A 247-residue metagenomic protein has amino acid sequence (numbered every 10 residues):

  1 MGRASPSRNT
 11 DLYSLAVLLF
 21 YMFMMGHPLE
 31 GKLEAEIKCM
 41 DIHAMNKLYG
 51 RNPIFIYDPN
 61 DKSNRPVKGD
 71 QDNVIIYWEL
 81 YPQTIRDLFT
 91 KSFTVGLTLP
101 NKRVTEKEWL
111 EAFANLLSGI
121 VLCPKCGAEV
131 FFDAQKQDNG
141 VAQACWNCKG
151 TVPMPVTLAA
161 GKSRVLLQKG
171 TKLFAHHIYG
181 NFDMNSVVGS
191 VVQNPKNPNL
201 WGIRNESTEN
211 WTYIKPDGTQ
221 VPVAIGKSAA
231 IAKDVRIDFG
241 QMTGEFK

Functional and structural regions predicted by a protein language model:
P6-Y13, L18-R86: Conserved C-lobe activation region of Hanks-type protein kinase-like domains
L80, I85-I120: Terminal C-lobe "cap" of eukaryotic-type protein kinase domains
C123-C126, A142-C148: Short cysteine-rich clusters marking metal-coordination/redox-active sites
E129-N139, T151-M154: Cys/His-rich microdomains that often coordinate metals
C145-T157: Short Cys/His-rich micro-motifs in 6-15 aa windows
M154-Q193: N-terminal beta-hairpin/loop module of FHA
I203-S207: Asparagine-centered strand-capping/turn motif at beta-strand->loop junctions
Y213-K247: C-terminal boundary/linker segments immediately following FHA domains
